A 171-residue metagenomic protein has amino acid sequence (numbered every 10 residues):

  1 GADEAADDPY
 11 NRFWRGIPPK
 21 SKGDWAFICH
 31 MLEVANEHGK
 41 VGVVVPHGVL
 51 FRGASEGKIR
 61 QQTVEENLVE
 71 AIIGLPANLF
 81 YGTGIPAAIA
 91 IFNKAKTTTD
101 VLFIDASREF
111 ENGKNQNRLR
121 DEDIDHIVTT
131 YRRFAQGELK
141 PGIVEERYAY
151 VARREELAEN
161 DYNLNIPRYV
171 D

Functional and structural regions predicted by a protein language model:
G1-D171: A conserved structural/catalytic subdomain of Rossmann-like adenosyl-cofactor enzymes
